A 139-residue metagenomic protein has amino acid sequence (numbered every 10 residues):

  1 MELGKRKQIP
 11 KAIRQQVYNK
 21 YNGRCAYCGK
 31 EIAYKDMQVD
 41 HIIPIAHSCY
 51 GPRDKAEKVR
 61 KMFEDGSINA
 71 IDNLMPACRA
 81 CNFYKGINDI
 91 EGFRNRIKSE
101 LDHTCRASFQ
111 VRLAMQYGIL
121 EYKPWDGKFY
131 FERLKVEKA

Functional and structural regions predicted by a protein language model:
M1-K7, K11-A12, K30-I32, A56-M75 (+2 more regions): Extended charged
K11-Q38, C78: Short cysteine-rich loop/turn motifs with clustered Cys
A33-Y34, I45, Y50, Y84: Short, charged/polar surface micro-motifs in flexible loops or helix N-caps
D36, C49, R133-K135: Solvent-exposed, flexible loop/coil residues
Q38-P44: Histidine-centered catalytic micro-motifs used for acid/base chemistry in nuclease and nucleotide-processing active
C49-E57: Mixed-charge, low-complexity intrinsically disordered segments
